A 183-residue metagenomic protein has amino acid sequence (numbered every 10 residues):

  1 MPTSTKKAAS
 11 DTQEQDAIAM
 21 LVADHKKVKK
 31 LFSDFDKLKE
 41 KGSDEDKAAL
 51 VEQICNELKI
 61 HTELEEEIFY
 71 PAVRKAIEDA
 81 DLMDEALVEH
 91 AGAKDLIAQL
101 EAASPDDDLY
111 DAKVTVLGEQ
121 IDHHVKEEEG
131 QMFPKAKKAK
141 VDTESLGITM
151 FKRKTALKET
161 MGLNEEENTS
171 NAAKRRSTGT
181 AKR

Functional and structural regions predicted by a protein language model:
M1-R183: Small-residue-biased structural context
